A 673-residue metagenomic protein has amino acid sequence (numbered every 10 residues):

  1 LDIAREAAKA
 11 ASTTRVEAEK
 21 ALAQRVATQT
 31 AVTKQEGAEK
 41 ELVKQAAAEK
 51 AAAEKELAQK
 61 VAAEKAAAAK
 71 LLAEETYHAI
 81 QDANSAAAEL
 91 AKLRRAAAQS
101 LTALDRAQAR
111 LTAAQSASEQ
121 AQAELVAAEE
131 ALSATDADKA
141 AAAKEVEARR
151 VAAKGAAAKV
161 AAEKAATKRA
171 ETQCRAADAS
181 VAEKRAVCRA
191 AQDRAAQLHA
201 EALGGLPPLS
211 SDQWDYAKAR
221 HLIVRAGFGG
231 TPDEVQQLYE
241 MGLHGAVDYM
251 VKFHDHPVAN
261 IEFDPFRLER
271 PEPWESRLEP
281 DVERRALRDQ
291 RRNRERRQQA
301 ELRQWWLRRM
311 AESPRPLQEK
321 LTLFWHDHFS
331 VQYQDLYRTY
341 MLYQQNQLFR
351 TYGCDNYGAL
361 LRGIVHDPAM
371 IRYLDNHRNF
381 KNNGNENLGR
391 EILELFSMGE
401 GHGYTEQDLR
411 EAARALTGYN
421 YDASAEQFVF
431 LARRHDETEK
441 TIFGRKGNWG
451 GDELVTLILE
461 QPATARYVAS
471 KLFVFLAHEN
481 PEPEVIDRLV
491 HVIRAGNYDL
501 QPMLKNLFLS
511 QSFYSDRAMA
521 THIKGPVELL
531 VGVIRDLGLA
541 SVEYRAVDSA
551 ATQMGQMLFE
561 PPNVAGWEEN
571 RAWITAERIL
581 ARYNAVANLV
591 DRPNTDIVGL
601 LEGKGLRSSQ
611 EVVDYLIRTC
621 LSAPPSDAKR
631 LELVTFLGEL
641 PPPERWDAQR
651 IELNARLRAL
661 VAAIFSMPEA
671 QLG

Functional and structural regions predicted by a protein language model:
L1-E201: Extended amphipathic alpha-helical heptad-repeat regions
A200-A226, G230, Q237-Y239, L243 (+1 more regions): N-terminal leader/transition segments
E201-G204, R285, Q299-W306, R338-S541 (+1 more regions): Active-site substrate-binding loop specific to GH73 endo-beta-N-acetylglucosaminidase modules in bacterial autolysins
S210-W214, R220-T231, Q461, A465-G496 (+1 more regions): Flexible, low-complexity segments enriched for small/polar residues
R220, Q299-Q304, Q318, T322 (+3 more regions): Solvent-exposed, amphipathic alpha-helical "stalk/arm" or coiled-coil-like segments used as scaffolds
G230-R350: N-terminal accessory alpha/beta regions
K320, Q345, A369-M370, Y615 (+1 more regions): Surface-exposed interaction patches
